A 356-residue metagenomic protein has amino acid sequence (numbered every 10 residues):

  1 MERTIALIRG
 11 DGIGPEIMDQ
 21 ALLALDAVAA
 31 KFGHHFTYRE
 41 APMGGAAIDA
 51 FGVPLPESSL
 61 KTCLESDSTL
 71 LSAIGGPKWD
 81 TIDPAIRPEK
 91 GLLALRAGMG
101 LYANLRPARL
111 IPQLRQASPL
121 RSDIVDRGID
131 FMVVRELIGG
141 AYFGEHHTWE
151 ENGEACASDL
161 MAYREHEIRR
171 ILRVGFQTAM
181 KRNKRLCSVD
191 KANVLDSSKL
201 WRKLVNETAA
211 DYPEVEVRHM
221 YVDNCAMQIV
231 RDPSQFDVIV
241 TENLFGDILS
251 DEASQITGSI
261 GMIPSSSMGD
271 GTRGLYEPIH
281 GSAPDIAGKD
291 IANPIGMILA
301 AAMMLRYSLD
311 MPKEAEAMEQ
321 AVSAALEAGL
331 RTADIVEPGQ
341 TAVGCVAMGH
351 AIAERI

Functional and structural regions predicted by a protein language model:
M1-I5: Extreme N-terminal starter segment of soluble prokaryotic enzymes
A6-L23, A27-A29, N152-D223, Q235: Glycine-rich phosphate/diphosphate-binding loop of Rossmann-like nucleotide-binding domains
D11-G14, D67, V134, G175 (+4 more regions): Buried hydrophobic positions in well-ordered alpha/beta secondary-structure cores of metabolic enzymes
A21, L25, V205, M297-S308 (+1 more regions): Buried hydrophobic packing segments
G33-E57, M227-I229: N-terminal beta-loop-helix "entrance" segment that forms/cooperates in small-molecule cofactor or anionic ligand
G33-R39, R182-K191, Y212-M220, D310-E319 (+1 more regions): Flexible, glycine/charged-enriched surface loops at secondary-structure junctions
G45-I48, I229-L330: Glycine-rich phosphate/nucleotide-binding loop
D49-S158, L244: N-terminal glycine-rich phosphate/adenylate-binding segment common to multiple enzyme folds
